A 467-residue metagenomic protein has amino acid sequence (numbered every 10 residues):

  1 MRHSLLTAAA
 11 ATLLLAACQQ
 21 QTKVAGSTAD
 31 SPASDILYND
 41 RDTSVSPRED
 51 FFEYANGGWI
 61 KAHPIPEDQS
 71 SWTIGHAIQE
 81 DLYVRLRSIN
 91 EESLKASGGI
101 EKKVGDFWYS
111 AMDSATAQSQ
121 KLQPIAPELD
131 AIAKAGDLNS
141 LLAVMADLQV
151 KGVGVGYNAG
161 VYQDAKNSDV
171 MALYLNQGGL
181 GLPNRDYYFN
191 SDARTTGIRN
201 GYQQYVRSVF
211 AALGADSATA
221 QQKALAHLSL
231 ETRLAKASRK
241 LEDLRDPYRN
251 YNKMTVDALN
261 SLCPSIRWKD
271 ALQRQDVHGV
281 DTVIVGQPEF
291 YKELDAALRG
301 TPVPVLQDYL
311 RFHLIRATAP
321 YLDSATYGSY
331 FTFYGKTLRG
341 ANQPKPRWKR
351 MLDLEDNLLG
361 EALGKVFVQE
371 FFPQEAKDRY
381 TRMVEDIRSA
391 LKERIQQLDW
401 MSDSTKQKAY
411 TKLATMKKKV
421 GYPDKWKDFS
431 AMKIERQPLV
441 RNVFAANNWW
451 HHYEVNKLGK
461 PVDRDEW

Functional and structural regions predicted by a protein language model:
M1-T7: Bacterial N-terminal signal peptides that target proteins for export
L14-A17: C-terminal motif of bacterial Sec signal peptides marking the signal peptidase cleavage site
Q19-Q21: Bacterial signal peptide processing site
V24-N39: Short, Gly/Pro- and small/polar-rich lid/capping loops
A29, T43-D50, Y54-S119: Active-site-surrounding "flap" and adjacent substrate/cofactor-binding loops of secreted or lumenal enzymes, prototyped
D40-K61, D192-A211: Hydrophobic/aromatic-rich, well-ordered segments within soluble, folded domains that form packed cores
S93-R382: Noncatalytic, helix-rich "gating/capping" subdomain that lines the substrate-entry/channel surface of large enzyme
L262-S265, I284-P288, L352, D356-G360 (+1 more regions): Intrinsically disordered, low-complexity linker/terminal regions across diverse proteins
